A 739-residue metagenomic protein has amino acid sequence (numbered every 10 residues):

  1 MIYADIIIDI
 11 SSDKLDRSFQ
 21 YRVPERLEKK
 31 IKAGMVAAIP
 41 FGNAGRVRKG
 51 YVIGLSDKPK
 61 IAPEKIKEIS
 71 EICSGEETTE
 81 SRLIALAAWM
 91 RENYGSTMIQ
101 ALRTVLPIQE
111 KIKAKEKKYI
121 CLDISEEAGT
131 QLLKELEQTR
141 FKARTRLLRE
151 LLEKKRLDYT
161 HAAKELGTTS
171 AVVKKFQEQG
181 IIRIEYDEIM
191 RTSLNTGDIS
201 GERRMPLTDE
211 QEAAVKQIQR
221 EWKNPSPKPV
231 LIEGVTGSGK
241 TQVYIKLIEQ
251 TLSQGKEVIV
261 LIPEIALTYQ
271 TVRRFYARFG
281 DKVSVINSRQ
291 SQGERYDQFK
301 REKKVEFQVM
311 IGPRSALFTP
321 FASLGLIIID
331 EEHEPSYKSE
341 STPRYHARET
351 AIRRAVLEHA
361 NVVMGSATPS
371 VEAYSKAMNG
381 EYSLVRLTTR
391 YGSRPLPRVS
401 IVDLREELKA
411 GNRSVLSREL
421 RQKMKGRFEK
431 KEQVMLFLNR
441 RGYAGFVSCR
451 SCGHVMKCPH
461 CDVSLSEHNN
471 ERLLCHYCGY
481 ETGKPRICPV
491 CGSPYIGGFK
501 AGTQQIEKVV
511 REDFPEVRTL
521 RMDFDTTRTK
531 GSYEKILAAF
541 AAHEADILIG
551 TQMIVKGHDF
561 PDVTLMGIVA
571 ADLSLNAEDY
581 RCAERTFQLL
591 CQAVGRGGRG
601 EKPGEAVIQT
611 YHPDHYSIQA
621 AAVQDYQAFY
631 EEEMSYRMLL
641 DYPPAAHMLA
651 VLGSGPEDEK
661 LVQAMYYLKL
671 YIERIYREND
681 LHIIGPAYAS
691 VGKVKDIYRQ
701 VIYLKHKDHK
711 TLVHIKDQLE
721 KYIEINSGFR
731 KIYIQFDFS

Functional and structural regions predicted by a protein language model:
M1-S366, M378-R394, Y703, K710-D717 (+1 more regions): Accessory, non-ATPase domains that flank or precede helicase/AAA+ motor cores in DNA-metabolism machines
M1-Y3, D16, G45, K431 (+4 more regions): A general secondary-structure signal for short beta-strands and their flanking turns/coil in non-transmembrane regions
V36, H682-K710: Short, intrinsically disordered low-complexity segments
G54-S56, L106, Y186-E188, L438-R440 (+4 more regions): A general secondary-structure junction signal
E202-T208, E212, K216, N224-V662 (+3 more regions): Inter-lobe coupling/hinge segments of SF2-like helicase ATPases
F279, F514, R674-N679, N726-S727: Short helix-capping segments at alpha-helix termini
L520, I675-A689, R730-F738: Short beta-strand elements
Y626, V662-I684: Short amphipathic alpha-helix segments
